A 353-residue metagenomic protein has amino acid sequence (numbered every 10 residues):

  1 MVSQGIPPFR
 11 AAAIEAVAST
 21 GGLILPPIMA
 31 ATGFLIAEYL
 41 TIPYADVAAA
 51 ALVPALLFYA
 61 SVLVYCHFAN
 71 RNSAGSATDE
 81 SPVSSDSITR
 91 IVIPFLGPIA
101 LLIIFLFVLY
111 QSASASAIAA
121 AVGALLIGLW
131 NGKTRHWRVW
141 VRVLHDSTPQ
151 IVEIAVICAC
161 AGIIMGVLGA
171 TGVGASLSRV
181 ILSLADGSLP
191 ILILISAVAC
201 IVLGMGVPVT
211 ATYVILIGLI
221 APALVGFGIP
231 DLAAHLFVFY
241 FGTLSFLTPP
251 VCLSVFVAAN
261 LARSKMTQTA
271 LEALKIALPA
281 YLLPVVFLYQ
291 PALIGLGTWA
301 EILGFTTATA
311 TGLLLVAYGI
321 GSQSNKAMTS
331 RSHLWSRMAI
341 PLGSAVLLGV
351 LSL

Functional and structural regions predicted by a protein language model:
M1-G21, T41, V209-F241, L253-Q268: Hydrophobic transmembrane alpha-helices that form the pore/transport pathway of multi-pass ion and small-solute
Q4-R10, R90-L96, T148-I154, V180-A197 (+2 more regions): Membrane-interfacial loop-to-helix junctions in multi-pass transporters
V17-L23, F107, G162-M165, V198-T210 (+2 more regions): Transmembrane alpha-helix interface/packing and boundary motifs in multi-pass membrane proteins, characterized by
T20, A31, L35-Y39, A100-I104 (+6 more regions): Alpha-helical transmembrane segments of multipass membrane proteins
G22-A31, F58-L63, F95-I99, Q150-G166 (+3 more regions): Hydrophobic alpha-helical transmembrane segments in multi-pass membrane proteins
L40-P43, V167-L184, P291-E301: Membrane-interface helix termini and inter-helical loops of multi-pass transporters
A49-Q150, L253-G349: Long, contiguous bundles of hydrophobic transmembrane helices that form the permeation core of multi-pass
S114, I118, V139-A175, L189 (+3 more regions): Core transmembrane alpha-helical segments of multi-pass membrane transporters/permeases
